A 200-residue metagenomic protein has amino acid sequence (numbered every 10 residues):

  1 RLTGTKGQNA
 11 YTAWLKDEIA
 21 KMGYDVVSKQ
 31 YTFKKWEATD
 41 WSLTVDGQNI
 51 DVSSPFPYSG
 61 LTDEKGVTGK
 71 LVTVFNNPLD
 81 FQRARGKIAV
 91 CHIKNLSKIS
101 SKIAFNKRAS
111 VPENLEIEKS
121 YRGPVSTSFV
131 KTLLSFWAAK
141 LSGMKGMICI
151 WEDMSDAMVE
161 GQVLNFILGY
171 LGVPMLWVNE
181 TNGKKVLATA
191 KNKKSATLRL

Functional and structural regions predicted by a protein language model:
R1-K6, D25, G69, T73 (+4 more regions): Second-shell loop/turn segments in exported
R1-P112: Noncatalytic luminal/extracellular "stalk/propeptide" segments of secretory-pathway proteins
G7-E18, M22-Y24, K131-S135, K140 (+2 more regions): Stable alpha-helical elements in mature extracytoplasmic
S28, C91, C149, L198-L200: General beta-strand structural signal in soluble alpha/beta enzymes
I50-S54, L96-K98, E113-E118, L171-M175 (+1 more regions): Glycine-rich loops and low-complexity Gly/Arg-rich segments that provide flexible linkers or classic glycine-based
Y58-P78, W177-L200: Electropositive, surface-exposed helix/loop patches at the edges of structured domains that serve as adaptable
L79-Q82, L96-W151: A conserved hydrophobic secondary-structure block that centers on an alpha-helix together with its immediately flanking
T132, F136, K140-K145, C149-A196: Loop-rich non-cytosolic ectodomains and luminal regions
